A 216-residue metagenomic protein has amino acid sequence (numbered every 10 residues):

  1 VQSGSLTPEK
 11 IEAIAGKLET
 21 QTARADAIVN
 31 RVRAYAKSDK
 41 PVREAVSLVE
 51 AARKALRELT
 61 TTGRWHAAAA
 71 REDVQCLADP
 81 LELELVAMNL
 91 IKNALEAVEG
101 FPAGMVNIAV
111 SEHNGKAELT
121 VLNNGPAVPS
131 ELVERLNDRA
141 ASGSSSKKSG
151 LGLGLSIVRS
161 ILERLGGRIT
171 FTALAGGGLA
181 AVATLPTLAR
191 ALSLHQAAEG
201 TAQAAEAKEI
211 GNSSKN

Functional and structural regions predicted by a protein language model:
S3-V46, E50-R64: Conserved DHp (HisKA) dimerization/phosphotransfer helix of two-component histidine kinases, i.e., the long coiled-coil
W65-L77, L81: Conserved catalytic submotifs in the C-terminal HATPase_c
M105-G115: Short beta-strand/loop element within the Bergerat-fold HATPase_c
N123: Acidic ATP/Mg2+-coordinating residue in the GHKL
V128-A141: Short conserved segment of the HATPase_c
G154-V158: Short alpha-helical Gxxx[C/S/T] motif in the catalytic ATP-binding
L162-E163: Detector for a conserved hydrophobic position within an alpha-helical segment of the HATPase_c
